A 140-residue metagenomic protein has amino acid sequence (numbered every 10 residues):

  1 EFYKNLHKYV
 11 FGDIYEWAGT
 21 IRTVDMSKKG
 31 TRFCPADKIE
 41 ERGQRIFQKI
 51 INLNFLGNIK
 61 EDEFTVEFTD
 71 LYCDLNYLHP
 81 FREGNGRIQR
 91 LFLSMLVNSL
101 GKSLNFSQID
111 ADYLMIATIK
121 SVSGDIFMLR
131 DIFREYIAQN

Functional and structural regions predicted by a protein language model:
E1-N140: FIC/Doc superfamily catalytic core
